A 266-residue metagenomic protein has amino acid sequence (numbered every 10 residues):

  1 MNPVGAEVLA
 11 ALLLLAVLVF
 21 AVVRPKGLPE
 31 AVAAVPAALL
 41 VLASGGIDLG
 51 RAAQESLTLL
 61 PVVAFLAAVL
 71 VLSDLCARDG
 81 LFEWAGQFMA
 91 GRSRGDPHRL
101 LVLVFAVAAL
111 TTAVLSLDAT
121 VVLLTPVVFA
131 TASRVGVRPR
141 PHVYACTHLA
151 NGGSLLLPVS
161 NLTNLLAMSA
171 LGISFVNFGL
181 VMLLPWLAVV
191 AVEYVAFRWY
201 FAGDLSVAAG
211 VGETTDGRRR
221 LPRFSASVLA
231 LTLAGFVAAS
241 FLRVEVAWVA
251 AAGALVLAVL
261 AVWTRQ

Functional and structural regions predicted by a protein language model:
M1-A6, P25-L28, R51-V62, I173-P185 (+2 more regions): Interfacial loop-to-helix junctions that mark the boundaries of transmembrane helices in multi-pass membrane
N2, G50-R140: Membrane-embedded alpha-helical segments and adjacent helix-loop junctions characteristic of multi-pass solute
N2, V137, V176-R220: Juxtamembrane and boundary regions of transmembrane helices in multi-pass small-molecule transporters and channels
N2-L13, T58-V71, A113, L117-V121 (+3 more regions): Structural signature of hydrophobic alpha-helical transmembrane segments
V8-L12, V32-P36, V63-A64, H98-A106 (+6 more regions): Hydrophobic alpha-helical transmembrane segments
L15-L28, V107-S116, T147-P158, A238-F241: Transmembrane alpha-helix interface/packing and boundary motifs in multi-pass membrane proteins, characterized by
V104, L229-Q266: Transmembrane helical segments that form the transport core of multi-pass membrane transport proteins
T112-V122, P139-I173, E193-R198: Alpha-helical transmembrane segments and, especially, the helix-loop junctions at the ends of these helices
